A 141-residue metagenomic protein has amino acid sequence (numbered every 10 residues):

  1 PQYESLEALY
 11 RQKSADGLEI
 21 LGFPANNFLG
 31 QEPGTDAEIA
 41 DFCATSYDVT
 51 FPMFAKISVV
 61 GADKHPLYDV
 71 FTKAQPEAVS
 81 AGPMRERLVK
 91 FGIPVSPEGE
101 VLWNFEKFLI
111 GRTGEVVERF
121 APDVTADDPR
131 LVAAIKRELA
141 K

Functional and structural regions predicted by a protein language model:
P1-E4, F28-P33, G114: Short, thiol/selenol-centered motifs that function as redox-active sites or metal-ligating centers
P1-P24, C43-Y47: Conserved helix-turn-beta segment immediately C-terminal to the redox Cys motif in thioredoxin-like folds
S5-A8, G34, E38, A62-P66 (+1 more regions): Extracytoplasmic/secreted proteins, especially bacterial periplasmic and envelope-associated proteins
R11-A15, A44, D48, P52 (+3 more regions): Sec-exported extracytoplasmic/periplasmic mature domains
S14-D36, V49-G61: Thiol-based oxidoreductase modules, predominantly thioredoxin-like and allied folds used for disulfide exchange
D36-S46, P66-T72: Extracytoplasmic electron-transfer domains, predominantly the class I c-type cytochrome c fold
T50, S58-V79: Acidic, glycine-rich loop-and-strand cores that form catalytic or ligand-binding grooves in diverse globular domains
D69, Q75-K141: Thiol-/selenol-based redox modules, centered on thioredoxin-like and closely related oxidoreductase domains
